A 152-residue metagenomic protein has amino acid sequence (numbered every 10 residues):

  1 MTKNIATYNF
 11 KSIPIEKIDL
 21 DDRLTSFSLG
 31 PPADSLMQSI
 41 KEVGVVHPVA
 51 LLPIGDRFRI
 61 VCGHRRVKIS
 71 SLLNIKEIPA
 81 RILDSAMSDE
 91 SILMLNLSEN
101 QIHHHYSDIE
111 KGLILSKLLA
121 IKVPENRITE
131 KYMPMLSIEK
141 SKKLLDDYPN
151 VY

Functional and structural regions predicted by a protein language model:
M1-L83: Short, charged/polar connector segments at secondary-structure boundaries
T25-L29, K68-V151: Amphipathic, charge-rich alpha-helical segments that serve as recognition/docking helices
